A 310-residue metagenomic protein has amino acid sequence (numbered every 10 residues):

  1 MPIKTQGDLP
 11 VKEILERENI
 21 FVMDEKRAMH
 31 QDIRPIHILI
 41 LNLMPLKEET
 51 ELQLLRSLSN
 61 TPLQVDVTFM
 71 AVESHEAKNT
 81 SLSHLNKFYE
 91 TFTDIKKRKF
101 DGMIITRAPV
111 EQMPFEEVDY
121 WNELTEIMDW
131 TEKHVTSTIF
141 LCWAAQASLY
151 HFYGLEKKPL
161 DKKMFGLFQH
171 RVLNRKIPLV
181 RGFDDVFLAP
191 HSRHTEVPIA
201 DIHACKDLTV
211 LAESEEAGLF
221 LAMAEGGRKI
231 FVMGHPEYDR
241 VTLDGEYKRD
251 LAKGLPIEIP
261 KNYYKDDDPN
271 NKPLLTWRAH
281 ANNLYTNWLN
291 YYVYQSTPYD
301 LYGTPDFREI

Functional and structural regions predicted by a protein language model:
M1-S74, E90, I95, K99 (+3 more regions): Amide-donor transfer/coupling interface in amidating biosynthetic enzymes
T50-Q53, N79-S81, F115-E116: Short, glycine/acidic-enriched capping/hinge loops at junctions between secondary-structure elements
V72-E73, F100-V110: Short loop/turn segments at strand-loop or loop-helix junctions that form parts of catalytic or ligand-binding pockets
E73-N86: N-terminal beta-loop-helix "entrance" segment that forms/cooperates in small-molecule cofactor or anionic ligand
F88-Y89, T93-K96, D101-M103, W121 (+1 more regions): Long, contiguous secondary-structure blocks with strong helical propensity
I105-N174: Cysteine-nucleophile active-site neighborhood
